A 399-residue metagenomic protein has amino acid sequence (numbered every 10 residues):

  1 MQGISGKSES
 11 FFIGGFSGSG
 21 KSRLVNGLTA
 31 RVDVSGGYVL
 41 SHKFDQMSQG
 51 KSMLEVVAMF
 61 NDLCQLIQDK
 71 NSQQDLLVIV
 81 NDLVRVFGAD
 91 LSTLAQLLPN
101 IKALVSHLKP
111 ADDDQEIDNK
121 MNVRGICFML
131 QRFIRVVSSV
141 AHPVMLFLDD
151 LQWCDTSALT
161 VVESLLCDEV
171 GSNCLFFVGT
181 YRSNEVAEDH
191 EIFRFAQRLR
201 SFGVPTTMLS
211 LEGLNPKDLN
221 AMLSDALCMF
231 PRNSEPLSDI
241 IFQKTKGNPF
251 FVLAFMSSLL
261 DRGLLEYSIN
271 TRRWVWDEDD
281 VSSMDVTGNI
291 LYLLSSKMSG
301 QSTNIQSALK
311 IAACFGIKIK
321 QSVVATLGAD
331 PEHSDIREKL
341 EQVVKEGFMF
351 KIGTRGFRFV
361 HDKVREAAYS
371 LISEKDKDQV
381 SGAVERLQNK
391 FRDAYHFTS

Functional and structural regions predicted by a protein language model:
Q2-S8, S139: Phosphate-binding P-loop
S10-G14, M145-F147: Short hydrophobic/aromatic beta-strand immediately N-terminal to the Walker A/P-loop
F12-S19, L24, L28, K217-M222 (+2 more regions): Short secondary-structure boundary elements
G14, T206-K217: Conserved AAA+ ATPase "SRH/arginine-finger" region at the nucleotide-binding site
F16-G50, L54: P-loop NTPase Walker A phosphate-binding motif
K43, G179-N184, F255-L259: A short beta-strand-to-loop transition that corresponds to the Sensor-1 phosphate-sensing loop of AAA+ P-loop ATPases
L54-M145, R194-R200, V204-P205, K217-S224 (+3 more regions): Conserved Walker-type P-loop NTP-binding/catalytic site
L148, V161-L209: Sensor-1/coupling segment of RecA-like P-loop NTPase cores
